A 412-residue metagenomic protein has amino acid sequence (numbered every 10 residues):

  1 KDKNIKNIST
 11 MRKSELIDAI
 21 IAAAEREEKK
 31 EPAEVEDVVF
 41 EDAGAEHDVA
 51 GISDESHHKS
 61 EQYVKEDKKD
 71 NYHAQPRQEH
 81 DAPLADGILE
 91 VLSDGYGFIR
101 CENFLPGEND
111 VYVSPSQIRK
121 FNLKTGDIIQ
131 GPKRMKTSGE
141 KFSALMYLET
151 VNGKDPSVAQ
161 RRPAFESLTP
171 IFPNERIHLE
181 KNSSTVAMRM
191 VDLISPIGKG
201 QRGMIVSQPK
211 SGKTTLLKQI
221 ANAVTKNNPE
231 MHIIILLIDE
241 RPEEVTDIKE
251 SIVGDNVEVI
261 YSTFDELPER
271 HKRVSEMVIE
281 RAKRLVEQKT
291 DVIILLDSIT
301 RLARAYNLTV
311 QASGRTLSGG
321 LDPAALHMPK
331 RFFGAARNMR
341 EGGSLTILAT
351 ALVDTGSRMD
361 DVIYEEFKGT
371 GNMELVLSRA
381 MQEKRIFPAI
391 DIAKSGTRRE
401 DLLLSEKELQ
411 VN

Functional and structural regions predicted by a protein language model:
K1-A82, G95, F104, N109: Charged, low-complexity terminal tails
I20, L89-S93, C101-N103, P115 (+14 more regions): Flexible glycine-/small-residue-rich
Y63-A159: N-terminal "pre-motor" subdomain/linker immediately upstream of P-loop NTPase catalytic cores
R77-A85, V186-M190, V278-K283, F332: Phosphate-interacting basic helix/loop segments used at nucleotide- and nucleic-acid interfaces
D81-P83, V91-G95, L105-G107, L123-D127 (+11 more regions): Short flexible coil/turn linkers enriched for glycine and charged/polar residues that connect secondary-structure
M135-I205, S211: P-loop NTP-binding catalytic core
S183-E240, I279: P-loop NTPase nucleotide-binding module
G212, A221-V224, I233-N412: P-loop NTPase catalytic core
